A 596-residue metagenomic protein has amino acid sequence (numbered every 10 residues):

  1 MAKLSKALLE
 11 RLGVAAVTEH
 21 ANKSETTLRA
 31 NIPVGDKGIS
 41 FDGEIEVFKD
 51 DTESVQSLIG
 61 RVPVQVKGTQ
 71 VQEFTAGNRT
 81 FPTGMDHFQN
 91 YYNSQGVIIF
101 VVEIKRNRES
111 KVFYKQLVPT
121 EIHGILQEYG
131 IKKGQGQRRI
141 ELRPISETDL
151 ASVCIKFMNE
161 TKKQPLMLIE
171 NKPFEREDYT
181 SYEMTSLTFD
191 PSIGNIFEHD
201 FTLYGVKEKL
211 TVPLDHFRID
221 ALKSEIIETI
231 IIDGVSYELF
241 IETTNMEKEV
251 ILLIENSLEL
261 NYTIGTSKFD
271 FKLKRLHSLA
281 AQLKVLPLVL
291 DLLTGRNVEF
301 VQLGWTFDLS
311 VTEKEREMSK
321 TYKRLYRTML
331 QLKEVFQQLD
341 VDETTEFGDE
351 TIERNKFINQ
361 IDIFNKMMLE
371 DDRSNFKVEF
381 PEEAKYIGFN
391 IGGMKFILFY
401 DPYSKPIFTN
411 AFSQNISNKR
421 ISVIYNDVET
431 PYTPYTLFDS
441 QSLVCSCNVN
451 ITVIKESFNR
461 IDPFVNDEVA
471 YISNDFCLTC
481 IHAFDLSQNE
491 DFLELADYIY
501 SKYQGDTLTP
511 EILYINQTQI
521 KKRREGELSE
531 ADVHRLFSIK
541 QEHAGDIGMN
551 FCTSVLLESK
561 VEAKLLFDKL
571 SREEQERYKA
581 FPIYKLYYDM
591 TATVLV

Functional and structural regions predicted by a protein language model:
M1-A21, T161-R176: General N-terminal leader/first-domain-start detector
L4-P82: Catalytic centers of nucleases
I59-G124: Elongated alpha-helical scaffolds
V101, G265-L279, S473-F484: Short, hydrophobic/proline-enriched secondary-structure or compact coil segments at domain edges
K115-K156: Compact, glycine/acidic-enriched structural inserts
I140-S257: Charge-rich interaction segments
E238, E242-D342, E346: Extended non-globular C-terminal regions
V301-V596: Long, low-complexity regulatory tails in eukaryotic proteins
